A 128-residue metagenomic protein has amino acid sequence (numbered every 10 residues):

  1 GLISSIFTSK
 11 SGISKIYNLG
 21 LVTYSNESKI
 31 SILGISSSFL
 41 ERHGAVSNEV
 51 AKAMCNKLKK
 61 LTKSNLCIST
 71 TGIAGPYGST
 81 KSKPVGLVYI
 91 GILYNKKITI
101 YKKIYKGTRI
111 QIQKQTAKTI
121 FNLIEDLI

Functional and structural regions predicted by a protein language model:
G1-I128: Short alpha-helical segments enriched in small residues
